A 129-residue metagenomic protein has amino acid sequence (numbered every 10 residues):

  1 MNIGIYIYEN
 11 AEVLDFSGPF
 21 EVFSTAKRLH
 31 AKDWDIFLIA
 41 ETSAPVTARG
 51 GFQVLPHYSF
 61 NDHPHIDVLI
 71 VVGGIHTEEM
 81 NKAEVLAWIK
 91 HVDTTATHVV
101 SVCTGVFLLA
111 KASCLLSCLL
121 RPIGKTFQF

Functional and structural regions predicted by a protein language model:
M1-V99, V106-K111: Extended, subdomain-level signal for the structured scaffold at the beginning of enzyme domains
V99-V100, L120: A short beta-strand/loop micro-motif in the catalytic core of glycosyltransferases that engages the nucleotide-sugar
G105-V106, T126: Alpha-helix capping/helix-boundary segments
L115-F129: A conserved active-site-flanking secondary-structure segment within enzyme catalytic domains
